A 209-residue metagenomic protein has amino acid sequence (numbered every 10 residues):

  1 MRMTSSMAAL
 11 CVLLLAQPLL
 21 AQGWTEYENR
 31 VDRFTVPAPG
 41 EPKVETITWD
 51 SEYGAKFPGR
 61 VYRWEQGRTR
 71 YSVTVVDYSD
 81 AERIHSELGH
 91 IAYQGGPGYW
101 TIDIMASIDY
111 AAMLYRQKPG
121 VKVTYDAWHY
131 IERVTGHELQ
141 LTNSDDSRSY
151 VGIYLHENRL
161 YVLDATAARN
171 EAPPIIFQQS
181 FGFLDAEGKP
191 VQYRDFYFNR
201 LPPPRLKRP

Functional and structural regions predicted by a protein language model:
M1-A8: Bacterial N-terminal signal peptides that target proteins for export
A16-P18: N-terminal signal peptide c-region/cleavage motif recognized by signal peptidases
R30, P42, A92-G96, W100-T101 (+2 more regions): Surface-exposed amphipathic alpha-helical segments
R30-A55: N-terminal targeting signals for Sec/Tat export/insertion, comprising classic cleavable signal peptides
D32, G67, Y78, S144-D146 (+2 more regions): Solvent-exposed coil/turn segments that connect beta secondary-structure elements in extracytoplasmic/periplasmic
P37-E41, Q66-R70, V134, Y154-Y161 (+1 more regions): Short, solvent-exposed coil/turn segments at beta-strand boundaries
D50-R148: Conserved polar/disulfide-associated segments of primarily extracytoplasmic proteins
